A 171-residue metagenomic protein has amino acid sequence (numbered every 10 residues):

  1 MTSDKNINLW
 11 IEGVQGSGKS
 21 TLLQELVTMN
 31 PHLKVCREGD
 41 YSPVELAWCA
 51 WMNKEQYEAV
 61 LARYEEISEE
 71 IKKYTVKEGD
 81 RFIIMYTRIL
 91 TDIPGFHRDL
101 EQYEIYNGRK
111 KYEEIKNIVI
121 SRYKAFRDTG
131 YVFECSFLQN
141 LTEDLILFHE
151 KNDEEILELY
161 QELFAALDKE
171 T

Functional and structural regions predicted by a protein language model:
M1-N6: Phosphate-binding P-loop
I11: Hydrophobic anchor at the beta1->P-loop junction of P-loop NTPases
V14: P-loop (Walker A) phosphate-binding loop of NTP-binding proteins
S17: ATP-binding Walker
S20: Walker A/P-loop
V27-T87, D144-L145: Conserved substrate/cofactor phosphate-moiety recognition/catalytic segment in nucleotide-dependent phosphotransferases
Q102, Y106, K110, E114-D128 (+1 more regions): ATP-dependent NMP and nucleoside kinases share a basic, alpha-helical "lid"
